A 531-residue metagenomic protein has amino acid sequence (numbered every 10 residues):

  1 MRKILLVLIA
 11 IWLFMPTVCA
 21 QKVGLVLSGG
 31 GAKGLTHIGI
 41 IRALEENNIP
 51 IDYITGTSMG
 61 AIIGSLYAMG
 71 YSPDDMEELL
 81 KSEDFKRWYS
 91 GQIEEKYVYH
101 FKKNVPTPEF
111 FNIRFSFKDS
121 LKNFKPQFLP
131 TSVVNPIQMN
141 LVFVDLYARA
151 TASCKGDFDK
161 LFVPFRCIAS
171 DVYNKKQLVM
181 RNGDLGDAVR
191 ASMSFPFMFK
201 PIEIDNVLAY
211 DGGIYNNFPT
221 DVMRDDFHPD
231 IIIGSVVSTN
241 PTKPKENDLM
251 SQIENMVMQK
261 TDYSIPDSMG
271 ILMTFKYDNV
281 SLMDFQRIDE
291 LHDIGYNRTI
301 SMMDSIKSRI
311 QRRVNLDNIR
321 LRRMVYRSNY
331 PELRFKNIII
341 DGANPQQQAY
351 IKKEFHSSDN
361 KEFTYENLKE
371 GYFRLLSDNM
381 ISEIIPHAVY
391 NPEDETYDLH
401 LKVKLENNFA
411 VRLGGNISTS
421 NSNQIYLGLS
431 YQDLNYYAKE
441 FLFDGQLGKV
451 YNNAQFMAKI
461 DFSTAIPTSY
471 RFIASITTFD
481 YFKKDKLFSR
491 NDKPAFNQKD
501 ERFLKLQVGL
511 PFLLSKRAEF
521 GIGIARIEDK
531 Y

Functional and structural regions predicted by a protein language model:
I4-T17: Sec-dependent N-terminal signal peptides
L5-L8, E203-N206, V389-E395: Short, ordered beta-strand-loop transition motifs
M15-T17, G34-L35, D52, R224 (+5 more regions): Solvent-exposed, well-ordered amphipathic alpha-helical segments that flank/support binding or catalytic loops
C19-T57, S65-F373, S377-I384, A388-V389 (+1 more regions): Patatin-like phospholipase
E366, G371, S377, E383-Y531: Gram-negative/organellar outer-membrane beta-barrel architecture
